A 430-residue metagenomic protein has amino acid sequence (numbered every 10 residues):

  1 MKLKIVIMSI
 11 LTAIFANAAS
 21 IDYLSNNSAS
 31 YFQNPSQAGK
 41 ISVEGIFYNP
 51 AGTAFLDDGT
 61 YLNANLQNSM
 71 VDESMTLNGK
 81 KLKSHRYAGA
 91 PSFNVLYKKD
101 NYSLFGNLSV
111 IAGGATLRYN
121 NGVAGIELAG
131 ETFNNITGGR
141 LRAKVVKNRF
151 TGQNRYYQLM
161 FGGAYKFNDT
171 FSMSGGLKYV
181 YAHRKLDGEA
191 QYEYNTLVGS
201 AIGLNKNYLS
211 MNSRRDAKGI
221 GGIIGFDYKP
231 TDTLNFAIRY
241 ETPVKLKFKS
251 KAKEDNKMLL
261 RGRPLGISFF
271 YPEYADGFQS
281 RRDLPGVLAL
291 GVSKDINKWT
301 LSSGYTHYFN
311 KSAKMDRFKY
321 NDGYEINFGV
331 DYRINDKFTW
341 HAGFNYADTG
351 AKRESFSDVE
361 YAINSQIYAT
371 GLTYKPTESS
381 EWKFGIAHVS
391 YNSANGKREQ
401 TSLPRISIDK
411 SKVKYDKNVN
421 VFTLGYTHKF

Functional and structural regions predicted by a protein language model:
M1-A18: Gram-negative bacterial Sec-dependent N-terminal signal peptides
A16-T116, Y361, A387: N-terminal, post-signal peptide beta-strand-biased segments of exported outer-membrane/organellar beta-barrel and other
Q33, A38-G45, L56, L82-A88 (+6 more regions): Short sequence motifs at beta-strands and strand-loop junctions characteristic of Gram-negative outer-membrane
L77-K83, S109, R118-I126, G176-K178 (+1 more regions): "Short basic amphipathic alpha-helical interaction patches in structured regions
P91-K166, T170-M173: Hydrophobic alpha-helical hairpins/lids featuring a short glycine-rich hinge
N120-V146, H183-S213, F248-G277, S393-K412: Solvent-exposed loop segments that connect transmembrane elements
G162-K166, T170-K229, N235-P243: Aromatic- and glycine-enriched pocket-lining scaffold segments that form the walls of small-molecule binding clefts
I224-F430: Outer membrane beta-barrel transmembrane domains
